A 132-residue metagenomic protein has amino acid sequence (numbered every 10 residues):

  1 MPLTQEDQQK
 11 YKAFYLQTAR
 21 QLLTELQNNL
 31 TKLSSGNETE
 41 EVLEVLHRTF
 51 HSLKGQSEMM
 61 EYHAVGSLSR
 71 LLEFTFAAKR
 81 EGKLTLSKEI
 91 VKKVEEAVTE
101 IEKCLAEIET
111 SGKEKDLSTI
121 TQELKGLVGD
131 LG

Functional and structural regions predicted by a protein language model:
M1-G132: Non-catalytic helical tethers at domain boundaries
